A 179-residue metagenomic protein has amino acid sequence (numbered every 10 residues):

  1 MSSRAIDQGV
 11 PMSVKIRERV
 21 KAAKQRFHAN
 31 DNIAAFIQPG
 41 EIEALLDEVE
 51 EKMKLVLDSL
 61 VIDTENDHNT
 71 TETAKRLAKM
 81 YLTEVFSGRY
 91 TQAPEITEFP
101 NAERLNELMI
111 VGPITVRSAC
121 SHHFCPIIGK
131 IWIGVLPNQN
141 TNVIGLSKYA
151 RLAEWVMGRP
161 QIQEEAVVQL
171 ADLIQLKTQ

Functional and structural regions predicted by a protein language model:
S2-Q179: A domain-level signal for the structural core that forms small-molecule/cofactor-binding pockets and catalytic centers
